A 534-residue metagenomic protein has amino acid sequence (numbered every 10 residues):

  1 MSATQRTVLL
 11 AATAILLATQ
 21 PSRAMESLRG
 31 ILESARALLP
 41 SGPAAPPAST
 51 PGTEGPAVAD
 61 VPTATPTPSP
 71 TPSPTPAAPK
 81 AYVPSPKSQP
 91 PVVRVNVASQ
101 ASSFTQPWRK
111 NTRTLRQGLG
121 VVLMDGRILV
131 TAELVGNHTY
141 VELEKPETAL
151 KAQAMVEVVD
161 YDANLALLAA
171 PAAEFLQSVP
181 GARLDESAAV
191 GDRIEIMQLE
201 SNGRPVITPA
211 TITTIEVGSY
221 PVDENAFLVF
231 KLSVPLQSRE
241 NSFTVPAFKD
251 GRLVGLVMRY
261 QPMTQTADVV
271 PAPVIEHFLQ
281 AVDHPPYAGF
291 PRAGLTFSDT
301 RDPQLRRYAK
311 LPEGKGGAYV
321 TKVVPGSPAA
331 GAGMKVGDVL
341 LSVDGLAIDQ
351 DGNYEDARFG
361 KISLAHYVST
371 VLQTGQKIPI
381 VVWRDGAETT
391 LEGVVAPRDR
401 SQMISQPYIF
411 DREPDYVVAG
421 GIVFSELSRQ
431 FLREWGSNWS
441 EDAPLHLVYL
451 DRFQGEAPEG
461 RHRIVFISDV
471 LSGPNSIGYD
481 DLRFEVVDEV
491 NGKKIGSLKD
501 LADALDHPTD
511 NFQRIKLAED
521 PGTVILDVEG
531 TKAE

Functional and structural regions predicted by a protein language model:
L32, L39, P51-V122, I128-L134 (+6 more regions): N-terminal activation segment of mature serine protease catalytic domains
V83-S85, V95, L253-P312, N353 (+6 more regions): C-terminal cap/linker of serine protease catalytic domains
P91-N96, P171-G181, V206-Q265, E313-T321 (+1 more regions): Active-site region of chymotrypsin-like
V95, G120, G126-V130, A154 (+18 more regions): Terminal peptide-recognition signature
N111, P235-P246, S298-S342, L346-D349 (+1 more regions): PDZ/PDZ-like domain segments forming the peptide/carboxylate-binding groove, activating on the N-terminal beta-strands
M124-V206, S233-Q237, N241, P262-Q265 (+1 more regions): Conserved active-site neighborhood of the chymotrypsin/trypsin-like protease fold
L134, G331, S342-V381, E489-A518: PDZ domains, with a preference for the canonical peptide-binding region formed by the helix
V158, Q177-L228, S238, Y260-D268 (+2 more regions): Flexible, gly/ser-rich surface segments that form the specificity/activation loops bordering the active-site cleft
